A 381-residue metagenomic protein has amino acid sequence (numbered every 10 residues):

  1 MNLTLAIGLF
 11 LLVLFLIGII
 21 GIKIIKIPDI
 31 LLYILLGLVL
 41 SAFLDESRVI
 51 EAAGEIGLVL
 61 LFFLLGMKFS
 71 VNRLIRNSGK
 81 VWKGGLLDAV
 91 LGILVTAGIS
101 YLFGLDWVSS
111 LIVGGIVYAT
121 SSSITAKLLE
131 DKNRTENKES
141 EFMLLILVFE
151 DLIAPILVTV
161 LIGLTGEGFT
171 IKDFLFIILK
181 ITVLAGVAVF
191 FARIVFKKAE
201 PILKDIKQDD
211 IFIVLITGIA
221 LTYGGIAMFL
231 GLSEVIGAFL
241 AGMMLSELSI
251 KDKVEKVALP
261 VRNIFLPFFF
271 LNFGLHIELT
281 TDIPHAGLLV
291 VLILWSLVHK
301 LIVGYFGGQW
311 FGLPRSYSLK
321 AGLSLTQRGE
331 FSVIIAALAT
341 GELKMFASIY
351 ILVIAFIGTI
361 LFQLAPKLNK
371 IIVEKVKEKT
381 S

Functional and structural regions predicted by a protein language model:
M1-S381: Transmembrane helical cores of multi-pass secondary ion antiporters/exchangers
